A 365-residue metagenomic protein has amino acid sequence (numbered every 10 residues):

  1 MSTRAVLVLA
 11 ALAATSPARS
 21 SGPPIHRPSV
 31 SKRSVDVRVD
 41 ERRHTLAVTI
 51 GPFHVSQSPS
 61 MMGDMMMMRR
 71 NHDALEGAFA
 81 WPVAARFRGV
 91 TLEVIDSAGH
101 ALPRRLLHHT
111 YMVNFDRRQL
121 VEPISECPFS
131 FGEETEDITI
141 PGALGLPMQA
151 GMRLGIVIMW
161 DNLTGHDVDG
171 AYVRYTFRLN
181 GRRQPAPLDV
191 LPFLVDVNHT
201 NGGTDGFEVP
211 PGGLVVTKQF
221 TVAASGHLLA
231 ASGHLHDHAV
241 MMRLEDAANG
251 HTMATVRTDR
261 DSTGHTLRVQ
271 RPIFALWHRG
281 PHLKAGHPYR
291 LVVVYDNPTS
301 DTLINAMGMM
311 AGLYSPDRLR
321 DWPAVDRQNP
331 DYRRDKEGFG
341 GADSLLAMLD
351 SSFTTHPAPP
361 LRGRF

Functional and structural regions predicted by a protein language model:
M1-V6: Bacterial N-terminal signal peptides that target proteins for export
L7-A18: Hydrophobic h-region of N-terminal signal peptides that target proteins for export in Gram-negative bacteria
R19-H227, S232-F365: Beta-strand-centric surfaces of beta-sandwich/beta-rich domains
